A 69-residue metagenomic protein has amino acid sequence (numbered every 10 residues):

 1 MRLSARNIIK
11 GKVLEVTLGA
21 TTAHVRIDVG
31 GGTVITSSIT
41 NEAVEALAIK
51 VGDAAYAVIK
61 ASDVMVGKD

Functional and structural regions predicted by a protein language model:
M1-D69: Non-catalytic connector elements of ABC transporters
